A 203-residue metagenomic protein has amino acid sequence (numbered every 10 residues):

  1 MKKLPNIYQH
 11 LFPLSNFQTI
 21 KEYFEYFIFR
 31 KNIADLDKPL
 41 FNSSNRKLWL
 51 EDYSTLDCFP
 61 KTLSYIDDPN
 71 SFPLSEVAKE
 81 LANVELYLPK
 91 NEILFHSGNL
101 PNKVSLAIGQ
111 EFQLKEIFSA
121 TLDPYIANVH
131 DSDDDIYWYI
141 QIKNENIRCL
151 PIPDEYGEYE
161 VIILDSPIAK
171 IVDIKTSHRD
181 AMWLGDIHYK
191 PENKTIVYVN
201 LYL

Functional and structural regions predicted by a protein language model:
M1-L203: Mono-ADP-ribosyltransferase
